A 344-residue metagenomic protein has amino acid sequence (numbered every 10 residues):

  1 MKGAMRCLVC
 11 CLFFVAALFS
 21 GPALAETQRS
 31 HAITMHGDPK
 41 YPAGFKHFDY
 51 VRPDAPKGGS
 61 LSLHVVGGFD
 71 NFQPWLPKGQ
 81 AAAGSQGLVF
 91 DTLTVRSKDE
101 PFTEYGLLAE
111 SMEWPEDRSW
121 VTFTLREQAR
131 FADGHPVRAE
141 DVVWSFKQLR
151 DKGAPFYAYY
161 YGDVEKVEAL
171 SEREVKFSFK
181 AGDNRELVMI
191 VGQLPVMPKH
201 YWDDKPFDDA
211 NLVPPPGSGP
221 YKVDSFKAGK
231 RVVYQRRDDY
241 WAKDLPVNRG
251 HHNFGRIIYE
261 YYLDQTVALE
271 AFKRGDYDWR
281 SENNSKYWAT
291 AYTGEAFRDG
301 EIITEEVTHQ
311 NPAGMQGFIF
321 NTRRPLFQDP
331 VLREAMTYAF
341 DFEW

Functional and structural regions predicted by a protein language model:
L8-F19: Bacterial N-terminal signal peptides
A25-D117, K147, P216: N-terminal lobe/hinge region of extracytoplasmic solute-binding protein
H47, G68-G84, L108, H135 (+4 more regions): A structural "hinge/loop" feature
V51, L76-S85, S111-P155, L170 (+5 more regions): Aromatic- and charge-enriched surface segment that lines or borders ligand/interaction sites
S62, R138-S145, E174-K176, G219-P220 (+3 more regions): Alpha-helical secondary-structure segments
V89-F102, V191-I258, L263-V267, R274: Gly/Pro-rich hinge or "lid" segments in bacterial periplasmic/extracellular proteins
T124, A158-W202, P220-K227, Q328: Surface-exposed binding/hinge segments that line and control ligand-binding clefts or catalytic entry sites
K166-V167, D224-V233, E260-R324, A335 (+1 more regions): Extracellular/periplasmic solute-recognition and catalytic clefts
